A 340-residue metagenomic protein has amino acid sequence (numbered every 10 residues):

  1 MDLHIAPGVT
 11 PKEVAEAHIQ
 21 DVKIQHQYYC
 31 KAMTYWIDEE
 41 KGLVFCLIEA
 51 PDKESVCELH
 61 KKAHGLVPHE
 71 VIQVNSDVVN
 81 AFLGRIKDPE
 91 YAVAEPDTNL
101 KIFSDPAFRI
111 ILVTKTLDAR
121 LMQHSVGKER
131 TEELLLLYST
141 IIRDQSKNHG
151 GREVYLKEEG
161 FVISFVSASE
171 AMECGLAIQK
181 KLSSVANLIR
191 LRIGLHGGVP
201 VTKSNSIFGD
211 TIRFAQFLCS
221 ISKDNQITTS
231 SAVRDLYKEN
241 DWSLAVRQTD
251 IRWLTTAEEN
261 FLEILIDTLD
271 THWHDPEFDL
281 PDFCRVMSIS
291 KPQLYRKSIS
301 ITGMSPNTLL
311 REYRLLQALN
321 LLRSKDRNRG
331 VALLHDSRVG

Functional and structural regions predicted by a protein language model:
M1-Q25, S76-I111, D118-L121: Short S/T/G/P-rich N-terminal loop/turn motif that feeds into the first structured element of a domain
A6-A32, E129-K147: Short amphipathic alpha-helical segments
K101-E173: Catalytic NTP-binding/metal-coordinating core of nucleotidyl cyclase/transferase enzymes
E133-G150, V162-V199, D210-K223: Alpha-helical scaffold within the catalytic cores of cyclic-nucleotide enzymes
L191, G197-V199, I221-Q248: A short beta-strand->alpha-helix segment at the C-terminal rim of the class III nucleotidyl cyclase catalytic domain
L265-F278, S298, N320-N328: Basic, amphipathic alpha-helical hairpins
L294-Y295, G340: Short hydrophobic/aromatic patch on the recognition helix
S300-S337: Terminal helix-turn-helix DNA-binding modules in bacterial transcription factors
